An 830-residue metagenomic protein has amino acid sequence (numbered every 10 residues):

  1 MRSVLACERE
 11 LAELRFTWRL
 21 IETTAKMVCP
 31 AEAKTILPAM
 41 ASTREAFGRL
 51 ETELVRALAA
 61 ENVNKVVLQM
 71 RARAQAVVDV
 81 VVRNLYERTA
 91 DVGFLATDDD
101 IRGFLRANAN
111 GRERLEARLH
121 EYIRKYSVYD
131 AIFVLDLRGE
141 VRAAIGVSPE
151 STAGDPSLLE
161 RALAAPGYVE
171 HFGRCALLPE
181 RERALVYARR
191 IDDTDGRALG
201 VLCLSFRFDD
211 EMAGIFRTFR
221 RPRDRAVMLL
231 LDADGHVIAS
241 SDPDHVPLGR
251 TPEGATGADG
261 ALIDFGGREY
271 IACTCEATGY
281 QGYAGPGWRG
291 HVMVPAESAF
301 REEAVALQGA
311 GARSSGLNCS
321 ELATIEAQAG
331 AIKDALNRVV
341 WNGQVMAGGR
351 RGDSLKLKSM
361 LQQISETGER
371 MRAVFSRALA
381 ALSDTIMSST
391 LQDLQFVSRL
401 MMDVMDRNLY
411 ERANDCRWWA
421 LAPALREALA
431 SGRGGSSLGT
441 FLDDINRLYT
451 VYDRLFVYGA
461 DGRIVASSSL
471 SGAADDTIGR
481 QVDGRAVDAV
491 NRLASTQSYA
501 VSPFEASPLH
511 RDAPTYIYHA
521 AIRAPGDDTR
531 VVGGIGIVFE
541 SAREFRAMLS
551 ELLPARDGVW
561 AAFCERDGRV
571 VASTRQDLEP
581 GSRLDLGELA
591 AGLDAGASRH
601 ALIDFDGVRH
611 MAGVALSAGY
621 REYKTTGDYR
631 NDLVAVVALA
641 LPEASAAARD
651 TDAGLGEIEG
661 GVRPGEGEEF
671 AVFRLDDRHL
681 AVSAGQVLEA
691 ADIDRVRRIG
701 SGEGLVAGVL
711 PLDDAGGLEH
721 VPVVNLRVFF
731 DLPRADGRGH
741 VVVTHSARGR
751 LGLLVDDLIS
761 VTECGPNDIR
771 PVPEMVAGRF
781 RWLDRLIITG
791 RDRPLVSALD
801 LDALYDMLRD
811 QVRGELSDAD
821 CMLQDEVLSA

Functional and structural regions predicted by a protein language model:
M1-E61, R250-S389, D585-G656: Extracellular/periplasmic juxtamembrane segments that couple receptor/chemosensory ectodomains to their
R15-G167, G348-S495, L549-L552: Extracytoplasmic/periplasmic sensory segments of membrane signal-transduction proteins
R112-Y126, V201-D259, A296-C319, G435-Y449 (+3 more regions): Solvent-exposed, extracytoplasmic
E116-A117, E121-S205, D210-A213, D259-C273 (+3 more regions): Extracytoplasmic/periplasmic ligand-binding sensor regions of membrane-associated signaling proteins
E657-G702: The feature marks the first
E669, R698, G704-A707, P722-R750: DNA polymerase processivity clamps
L688-P711, D757-D792: Flexible, small-/acidic-enriched active-site or ligand-binding loops
I769-R770, E774-A830: Mixed-charge, glycine-accented linear interaction segment located at domain edges/termini
